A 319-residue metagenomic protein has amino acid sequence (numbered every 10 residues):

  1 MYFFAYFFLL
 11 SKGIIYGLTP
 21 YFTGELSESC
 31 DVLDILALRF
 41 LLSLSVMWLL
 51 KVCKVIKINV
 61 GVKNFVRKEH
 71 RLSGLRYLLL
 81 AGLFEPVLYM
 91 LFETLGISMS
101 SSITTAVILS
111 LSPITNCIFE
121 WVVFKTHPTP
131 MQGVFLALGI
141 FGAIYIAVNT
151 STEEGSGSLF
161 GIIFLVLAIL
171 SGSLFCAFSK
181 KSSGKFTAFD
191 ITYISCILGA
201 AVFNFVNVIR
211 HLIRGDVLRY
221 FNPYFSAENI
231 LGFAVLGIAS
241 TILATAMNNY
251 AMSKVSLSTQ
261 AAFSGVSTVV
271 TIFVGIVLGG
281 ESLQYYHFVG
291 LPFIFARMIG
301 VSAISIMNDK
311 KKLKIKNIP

Functional and structural regions predicted by a protein language model:
M1-A37, E154-K181, F205, I272-V274 (+1 more regions): Glycine-/small-residue-enriched transmembrane alpha-helix faces in small-molecule transporters and effluxers
F3-F8, D34-C53, V134-F141, F160-L167 (+2 more regions): Hydrophobic alpha-helical transmembrane segments of multi-pass integral membrane proteins, especially transporters
G13, L36-L38, M90, T104-L111 (+2 more regions): Helix-helix packing/entry segments at the starts of transmembrane helices
I15, T19, V55-T105, L109 (+2 more regions): Specific transmembrane alpha-helical segments of multi-pass solute transporters/efflux pumps, especially DMT/EamA
G17, Y21, W48, G82-V87 (+7 more regions): Hydrophobic/small/kink-forming positions within alpha-helical transmembrane segments of polytopic membrane proteins
Y21-S29, N64-F65, S98, A147-S158 (+2 more regions): Membrane-interface helix termini and inter-helical loops of multi-pass transporters
L26, I35, R39, G96 (+8 more regions): Hydrophobic/aromatic residues within transmembrane alpha-helices of multi-pass small-molecule transporters
M47, P128-T150, G265, V274 (+1 more regions): Hydrophobic transmembrane alpha-helices of multi-pass small-molecule transport proteins
